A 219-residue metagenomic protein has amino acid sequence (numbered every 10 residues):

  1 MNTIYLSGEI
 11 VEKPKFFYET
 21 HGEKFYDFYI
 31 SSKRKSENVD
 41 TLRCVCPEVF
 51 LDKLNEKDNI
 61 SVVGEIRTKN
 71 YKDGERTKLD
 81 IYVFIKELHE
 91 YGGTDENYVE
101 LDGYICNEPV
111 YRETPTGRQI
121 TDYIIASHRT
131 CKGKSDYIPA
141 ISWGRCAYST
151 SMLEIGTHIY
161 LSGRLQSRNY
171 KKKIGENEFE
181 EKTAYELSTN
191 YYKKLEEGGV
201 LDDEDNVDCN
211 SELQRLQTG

Functional and structural regions predicted by a protein language model:
M1-S7, K13-K24, K33-T41, V49-D52 (+3 more regions): Acidic, gly/ser/pro-rich intrinsically disordered tails
V45: A positively charged, amphipathic N-terminal helix/segment that binds anionic biomolecules
D58-Y71, T157-Y170: Flexible glycine-rich surface loops and low-complexity tracts that mediate binding to linear polymers
N59, V63-G92: Short, structured interface segments
